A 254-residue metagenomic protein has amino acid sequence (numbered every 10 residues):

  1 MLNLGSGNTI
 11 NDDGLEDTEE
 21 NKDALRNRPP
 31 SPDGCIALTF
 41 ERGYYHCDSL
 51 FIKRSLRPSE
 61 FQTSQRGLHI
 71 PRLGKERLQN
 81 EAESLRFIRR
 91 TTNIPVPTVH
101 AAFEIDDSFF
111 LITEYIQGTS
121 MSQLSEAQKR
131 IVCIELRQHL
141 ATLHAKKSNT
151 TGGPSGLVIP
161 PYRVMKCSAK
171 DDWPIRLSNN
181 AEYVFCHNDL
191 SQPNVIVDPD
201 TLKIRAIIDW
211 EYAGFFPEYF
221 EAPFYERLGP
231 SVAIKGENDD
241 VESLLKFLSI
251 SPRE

Functional and structural regions predicted by a protein language model:
M1-E41: Juxta-kinase regulatory segment immediately upstream of eukaryotic protein kinase catalytic domains
A24-R26, E81, R176-S178: Short Pro/Gly-enriched beta-strand edge/turn motifs at strand-loop
G34-P154: ATP-binding pocket architecture of kinase catalytic cores
H46, R90-N93, N179, S191 (+1 more regions): Short, structurally constrained coil/turn elements that cap an alpha-helix or connect an alpha-helix to the following
H69-P71, D189, D209: Domain-wide signal for the mature, well-folded portions of proteins, strongly enriched in nucleus-encoded organellar
F110, K129-N188, D198-K203, D240 (+1 more regions): An alpha-helical support segment within catalytic cores of ATP-dependent transferases
N180, V184-C186, D198-R253: Active-site Asp-x-Gly
P193-V197: Hydrophobic residue at the +6 position relative to the catalytic HRD Asp in the kinase catalytic loop
